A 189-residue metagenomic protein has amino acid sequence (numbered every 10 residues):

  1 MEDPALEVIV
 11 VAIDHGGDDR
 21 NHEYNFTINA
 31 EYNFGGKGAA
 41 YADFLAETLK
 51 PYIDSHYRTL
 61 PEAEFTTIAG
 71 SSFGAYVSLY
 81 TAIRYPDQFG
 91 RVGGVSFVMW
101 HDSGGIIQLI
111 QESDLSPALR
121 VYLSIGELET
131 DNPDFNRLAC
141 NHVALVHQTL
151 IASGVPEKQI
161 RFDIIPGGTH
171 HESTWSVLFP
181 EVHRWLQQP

Functional and structural regions predicted by a protein language model:
M1-P189: Non-catalytic cap/lid and distal C-terminal segments of serine-dependent acyl enzymes
